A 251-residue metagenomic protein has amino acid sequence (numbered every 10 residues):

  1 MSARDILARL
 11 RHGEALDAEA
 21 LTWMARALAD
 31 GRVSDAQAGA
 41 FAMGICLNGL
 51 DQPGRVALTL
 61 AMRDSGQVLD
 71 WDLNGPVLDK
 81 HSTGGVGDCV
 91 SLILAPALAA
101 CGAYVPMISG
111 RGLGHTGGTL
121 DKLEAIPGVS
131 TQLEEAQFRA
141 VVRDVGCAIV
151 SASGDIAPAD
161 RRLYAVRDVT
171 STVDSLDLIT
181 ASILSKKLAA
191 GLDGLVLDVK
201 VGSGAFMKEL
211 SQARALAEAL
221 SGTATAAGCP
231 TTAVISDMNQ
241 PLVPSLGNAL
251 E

Functional and structural regions predicted by a protein language model:
M1-G87: Acidic, glycine/proline-rich low-complexity segments that act as flexible tails and inter-domain linkers
A3, E14-L21, S34, A38 (+10 more regions): Generic structural signal for well-ordered, non-membrane alpha-helical segments in soluble metabolic enzymes
R9, A15, G102, S130-T131 (+1 more regions): Glycine-rich anion-binding loops and their surrounding alpha/beta cores
L28, C46-G49, T83-V86, G112-L113 (+3 more regions): Short, small-residue-enriched loops and turns at beta-alpha junctions that line or gate enzyme active sites
F41, G85, L123, L197 (+1 more regions): Residue-level signature of catalytic and energy-coupling elements of molecular machines, predominantly ATP/GTP-dependent
I45, L58, L94-L98, T119-K122: Buried hydrophobic packing segments
P76-A99, A103-H115: Glycine/serine-rich anion-binding loops at beta->alpha junctions that coordinate negatively charged ligand groups
L113-V129: Active-site-proximal loop->helix
